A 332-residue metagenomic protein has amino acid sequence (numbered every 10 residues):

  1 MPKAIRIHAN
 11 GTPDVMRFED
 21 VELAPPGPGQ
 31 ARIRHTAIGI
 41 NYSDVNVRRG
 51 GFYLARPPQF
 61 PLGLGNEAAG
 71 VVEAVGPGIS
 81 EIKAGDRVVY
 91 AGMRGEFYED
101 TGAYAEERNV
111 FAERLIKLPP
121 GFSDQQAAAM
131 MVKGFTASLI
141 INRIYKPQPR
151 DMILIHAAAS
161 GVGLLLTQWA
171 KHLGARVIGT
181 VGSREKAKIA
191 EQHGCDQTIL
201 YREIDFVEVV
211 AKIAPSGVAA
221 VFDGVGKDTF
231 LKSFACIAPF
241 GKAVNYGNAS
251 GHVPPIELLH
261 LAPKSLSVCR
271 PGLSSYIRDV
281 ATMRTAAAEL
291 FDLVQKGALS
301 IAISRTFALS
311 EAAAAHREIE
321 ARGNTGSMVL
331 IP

Functional and structural regions predicted by a protein language model:
M1, P149-R150, V218, F240: Phosphate-coordination loops involved in phosphoryl transfer and adenosine-cofactor binding
E22-I40, F52-R94, G102: Glycine-rich beta-strand-centered segment in the early N-terminal region that forms part of a ligand/cofactor-binding
A37, D86-R87, E107, M152 (+3 more regions): Residue-level marker of beta-strand positions
P57, E81, Y90-A159: NAD(P)H dinucleotide-binding glycine-rich loop of Rossmann-like/cofactor-binding domains, especially the beta1-alpha1
I155, K171-T229, D279, M283: Adenosine-nucleotide cofactor-binding segment
V162: Hydrophobic/small residue at the entry helix of a nucleotide-binding pocket
L173, V181, V225-A298, I331-P332: Glycine-rich phosphate-binding loop and adjacent beta-alpha segment of Rossmann(oid) nucleotide-cofactor-binding
K296-R305, A313-P332: C-terminal capping/lid region of NAD(P)-dependent oxidoreductase domains
